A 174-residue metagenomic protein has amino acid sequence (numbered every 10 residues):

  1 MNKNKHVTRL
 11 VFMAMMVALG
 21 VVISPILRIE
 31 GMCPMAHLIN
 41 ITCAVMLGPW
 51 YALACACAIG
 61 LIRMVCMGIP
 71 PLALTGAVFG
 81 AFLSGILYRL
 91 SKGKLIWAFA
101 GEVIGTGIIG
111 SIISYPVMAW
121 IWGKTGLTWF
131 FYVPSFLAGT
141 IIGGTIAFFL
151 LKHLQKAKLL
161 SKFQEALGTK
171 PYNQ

Functional and structural regions predicted by a protein language model:
M1-Q174: Loop-helix junctions at membrane interfaces
